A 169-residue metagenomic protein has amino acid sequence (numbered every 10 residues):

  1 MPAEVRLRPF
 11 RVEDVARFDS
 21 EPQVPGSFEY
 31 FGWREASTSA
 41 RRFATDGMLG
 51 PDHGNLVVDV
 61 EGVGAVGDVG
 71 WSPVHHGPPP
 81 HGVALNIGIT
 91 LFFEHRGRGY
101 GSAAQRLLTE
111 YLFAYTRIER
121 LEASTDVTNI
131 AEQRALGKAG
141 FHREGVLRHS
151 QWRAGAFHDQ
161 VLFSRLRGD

Functional and structural regions predicted by a protein language model:
M1-V24, N55, D59-D169: Acyl-donor (CoA/ACP) binding surface of acyl/acetyltransferases
R11, E35-S37, G50: Serine/threonine-rich low-complexity intrinsically disordered regions
V12-E13, A44-M48: Short linear motifs in intrinsically disordered
P25-T45: Conserved GNAT-fold acetyl-CoA-binding loop/helix
D46-V57: A short helix-loop-beta-strand connector motif used in the catalytic cores of GNAT acetyltransferases and, in some
